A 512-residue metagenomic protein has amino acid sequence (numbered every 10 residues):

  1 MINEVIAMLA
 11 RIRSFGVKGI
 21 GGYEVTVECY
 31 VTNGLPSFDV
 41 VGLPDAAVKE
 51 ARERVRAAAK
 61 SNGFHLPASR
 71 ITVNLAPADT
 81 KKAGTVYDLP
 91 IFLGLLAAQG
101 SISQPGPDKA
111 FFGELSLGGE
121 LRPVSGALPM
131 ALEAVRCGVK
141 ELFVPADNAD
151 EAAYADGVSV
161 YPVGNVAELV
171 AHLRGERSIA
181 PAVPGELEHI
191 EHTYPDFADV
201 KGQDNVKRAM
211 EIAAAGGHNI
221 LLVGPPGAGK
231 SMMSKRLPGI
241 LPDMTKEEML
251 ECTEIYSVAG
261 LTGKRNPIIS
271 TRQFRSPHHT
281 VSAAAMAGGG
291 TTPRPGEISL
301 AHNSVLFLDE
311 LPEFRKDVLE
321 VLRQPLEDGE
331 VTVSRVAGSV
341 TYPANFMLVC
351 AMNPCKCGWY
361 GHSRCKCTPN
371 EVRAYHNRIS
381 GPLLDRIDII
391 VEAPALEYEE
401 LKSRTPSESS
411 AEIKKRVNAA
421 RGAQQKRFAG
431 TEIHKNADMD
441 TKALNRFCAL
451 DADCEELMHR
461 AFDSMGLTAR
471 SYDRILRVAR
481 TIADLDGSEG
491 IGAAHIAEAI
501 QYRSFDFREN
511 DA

Functional and structural regions predicted by a protein language model:
M1-L221, P225-S231, S334, S471-Y472 (+1 more regions): Peripheral, non-AAA+ core regions of ATP-driven protein-machinery
V25-V31, M286, D388-V391: Short beta-strand elements
P44-R52, P67, N74-G84, T292-P293 (+1 more regions): Basic, amphipathic alpha-helical bundle interface domains used for macromolecular binding and assembly
L117, L306-F307, E313-F314, Y398: Residues immediately C-terminal
E211, I268, Q273, A284-L306: Conserved alpha-helical scaffold flanking the Walker A/P-loop in AAA+ ATPase domains
L222-L261: Walker A/P-loop
E248-S282, G289-G290, P394, H434-K442 (+2 more regions): Conserved inter-motif catalytic segment of the P-loop NTP-binding fold
N303, D309-E310, V321: Walker B catalytic acidic pair
